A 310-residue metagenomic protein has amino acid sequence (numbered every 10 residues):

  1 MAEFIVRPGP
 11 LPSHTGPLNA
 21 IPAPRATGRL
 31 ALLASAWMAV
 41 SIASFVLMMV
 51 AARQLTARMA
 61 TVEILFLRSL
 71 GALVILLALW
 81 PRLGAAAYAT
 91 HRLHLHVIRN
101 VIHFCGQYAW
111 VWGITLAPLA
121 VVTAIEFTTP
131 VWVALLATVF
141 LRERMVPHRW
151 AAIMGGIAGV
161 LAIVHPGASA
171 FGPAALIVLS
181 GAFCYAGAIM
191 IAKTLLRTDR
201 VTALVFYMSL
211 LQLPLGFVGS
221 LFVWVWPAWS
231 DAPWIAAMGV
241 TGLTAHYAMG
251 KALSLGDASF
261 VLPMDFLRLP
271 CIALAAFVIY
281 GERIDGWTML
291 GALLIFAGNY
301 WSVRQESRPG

Functional and structural regions predicted by a protein language model:
A2-L11, L18-P24, P270-G310: C-terminal-most transmembrane helix of multi-pass membrane proteins
A2-N19, L33-A34, R58-C105, C184-G187 (+1 more regions): Transmembrane alpha-helices of multi-pass small-molecule transport proteins
L32-S41, W80, A85-V111, P173-G181 (+1 more regions): Loop-to-transmembrane-helix transition segments
I42-V46, V50, L77, N100-Y108 (+9 more regions): Hydrophobic/small/kink-forming positions within alpha-helical transmembrane segments of polytopic membrane proteins
V46, V50-R53, T61, L76 (+2 more regions): Transmembrane alpha-helical segments that form core, pore/gating elements of small-molecule transporters/exporters
W112, T129-A151, V223, P270-M289: C-terminal transmembrane-helix exit sites in multi-pass transporters
V122-T128, L195-L211, H246-F277: Helix-helix packing/entry segments at the starts of transmembrane helices
H148-H165, G181, Y185, W287-E306: Hydrophobic transmembrane alpha-helices of multi-pass small-molecule transport proteins
